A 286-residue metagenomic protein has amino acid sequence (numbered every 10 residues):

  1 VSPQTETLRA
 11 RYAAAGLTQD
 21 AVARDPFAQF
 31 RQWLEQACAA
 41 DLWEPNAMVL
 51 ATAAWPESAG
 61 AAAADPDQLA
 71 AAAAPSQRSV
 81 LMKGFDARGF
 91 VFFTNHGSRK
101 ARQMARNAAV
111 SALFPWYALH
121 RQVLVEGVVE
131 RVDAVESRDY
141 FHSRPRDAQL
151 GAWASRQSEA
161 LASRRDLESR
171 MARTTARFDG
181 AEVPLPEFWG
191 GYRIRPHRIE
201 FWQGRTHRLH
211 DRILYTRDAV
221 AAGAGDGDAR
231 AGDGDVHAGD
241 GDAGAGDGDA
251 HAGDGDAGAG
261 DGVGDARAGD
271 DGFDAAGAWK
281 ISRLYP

Functional and structural regions predicted by a protein language model:
V1-V220, D228, D233, G269-P286: Binding-site signature for planar aromatic cofactors or substrates
V220-D270: Long, intrinsically disordered low-complexity tandem-repeat regions enriched in serine/threonine/proline and other
